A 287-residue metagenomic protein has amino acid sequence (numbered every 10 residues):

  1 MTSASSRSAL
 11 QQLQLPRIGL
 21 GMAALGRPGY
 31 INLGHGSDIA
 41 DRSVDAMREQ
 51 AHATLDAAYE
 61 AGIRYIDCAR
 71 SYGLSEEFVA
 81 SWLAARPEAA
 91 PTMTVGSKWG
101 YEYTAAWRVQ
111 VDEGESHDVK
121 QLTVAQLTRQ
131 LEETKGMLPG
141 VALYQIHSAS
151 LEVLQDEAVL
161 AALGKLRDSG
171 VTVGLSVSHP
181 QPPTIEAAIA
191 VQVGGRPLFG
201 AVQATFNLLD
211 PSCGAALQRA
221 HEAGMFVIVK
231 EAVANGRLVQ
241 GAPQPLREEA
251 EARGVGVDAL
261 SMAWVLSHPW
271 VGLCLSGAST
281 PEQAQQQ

Functional and structural regions predicted by a protein language model:
M1-T94: N-terminal binding-site loop/beta-alpha segment at the start of enzyme catalytic domains that lines or forms
L20, I66, V141, V173-L175: Glycine-centered flexible beta-alpha turn that most often forms the glycine-rich phosphate-binding loop
A24-G29, Y72, Y101-A105, S150 (+2 more regions): Feature marks short, surface-exposed loop/turn motifs that line or immediately flank catalytic pockets and channel
P28-E49, V111-Q126, R247-A252: Active-site mouth loops of central-metabolism enzymes
D41-A58, K120-M137, P180-Q192, V257 (+1 more regions): Short, acidic/polar
P91-T104: A short, structured active-site edge motif that brings together acidic residues
R108-H147, T205: Active-site gating/metal-coordination segments in enzymes
E132, P139, H147-Q287: Beta/alpha (TIM)-barrel catalytic core signal, keyed to glycine-rich beta->alpha loops juxtaposed to Asp/Glu that bind
